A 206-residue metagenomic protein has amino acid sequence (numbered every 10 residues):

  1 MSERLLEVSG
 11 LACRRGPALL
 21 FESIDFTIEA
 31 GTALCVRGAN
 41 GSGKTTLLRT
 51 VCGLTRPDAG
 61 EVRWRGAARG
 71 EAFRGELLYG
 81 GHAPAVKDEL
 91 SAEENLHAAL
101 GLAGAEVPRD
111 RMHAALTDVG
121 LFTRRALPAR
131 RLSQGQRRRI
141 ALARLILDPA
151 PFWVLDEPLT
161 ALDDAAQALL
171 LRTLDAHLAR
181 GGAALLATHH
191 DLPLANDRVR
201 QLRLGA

Functional and structural regions predicted by a protein language model:
C52: Helix-to-loop junction immediately C-terminal to a conserved catalytic motif
P57-G75: Conserved ABC transporter NBD signature motif
A83, D88-G104, R111: Q-loop/switch helix immediately C-terminal to the Walker
E89, P128-G135: Conserved ABC ATPase signature
H97, R109-R124: Conserved ABC ATPase "signature" region
L142, G181: Hydrophobic anchor residue at the start of the ABC signature
W153-E157: Catalytic Walker B motif of ABC-type/P-loop ATPase nucleotide-binding domains
